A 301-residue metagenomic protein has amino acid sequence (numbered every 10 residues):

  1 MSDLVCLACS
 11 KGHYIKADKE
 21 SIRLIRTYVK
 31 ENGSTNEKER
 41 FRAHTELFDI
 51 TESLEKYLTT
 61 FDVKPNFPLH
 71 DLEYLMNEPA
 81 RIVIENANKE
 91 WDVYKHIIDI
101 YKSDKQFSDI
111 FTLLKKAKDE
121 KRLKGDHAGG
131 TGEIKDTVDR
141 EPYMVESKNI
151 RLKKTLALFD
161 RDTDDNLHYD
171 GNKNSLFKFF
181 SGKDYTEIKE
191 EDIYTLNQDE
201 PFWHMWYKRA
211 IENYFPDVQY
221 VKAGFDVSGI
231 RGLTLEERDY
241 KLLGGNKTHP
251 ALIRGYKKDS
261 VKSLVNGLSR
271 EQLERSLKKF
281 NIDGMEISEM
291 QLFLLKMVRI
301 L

Functional and structural regions predicted by a protein language model:
M1-E46: Interfaces and regulatory segments of ATP-dependent nucleotide/adenylate/phosphodiester-chemistry enzymes
L4-V5, C9, A17, L69 (+4 more regions): Extended hydrophobic/Leu-rich segments
V29-T163: RecA-like P-loop NTPase motor core
I97-K105, E141-E146, L176-I193, M297: Hydrophobic, Leu/Ile/Phe/Ala-enriched alpha-helical segments that form helix-helix packing faces
T137, Y214, V218, S276-K279 (+1 more regions): Residues that form generic nucleotide/phosphate-binding pockets
D160, D164-S269: Activity-critical C-terminal alpha-helical subdomain
K262-L301: Hydrophobic, glycine-enriched assembly/anchoring segments
